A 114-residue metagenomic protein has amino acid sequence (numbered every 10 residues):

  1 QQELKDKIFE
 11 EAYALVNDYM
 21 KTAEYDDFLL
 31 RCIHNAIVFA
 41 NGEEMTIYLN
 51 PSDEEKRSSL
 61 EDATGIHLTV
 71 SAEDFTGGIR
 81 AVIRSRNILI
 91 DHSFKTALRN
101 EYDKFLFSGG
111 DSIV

Functional and structural regions predicted by a protein language model:
Q1-V114: Elongated, mostly alpha-helical coiled-coil "stalk/stator" tethers of large membrane protein machines
